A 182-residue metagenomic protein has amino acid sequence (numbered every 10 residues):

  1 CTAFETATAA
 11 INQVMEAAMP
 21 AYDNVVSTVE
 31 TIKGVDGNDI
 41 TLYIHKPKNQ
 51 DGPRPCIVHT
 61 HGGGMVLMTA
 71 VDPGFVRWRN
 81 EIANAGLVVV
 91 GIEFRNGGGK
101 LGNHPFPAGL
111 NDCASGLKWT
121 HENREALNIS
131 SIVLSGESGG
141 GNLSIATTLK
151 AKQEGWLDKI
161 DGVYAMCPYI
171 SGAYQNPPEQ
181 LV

Functional and structural regions predicted by a protein language model:
C1-I44: A glycine/proline-hinged amphipathic helix-loop "lid/cap" segment that gates access to hydrophobic ligand pockets
L42, P53-G64: Short beta-strand element of the alpha/beta-hydrolase
H59-L67, V89, W119: Serine-hydrolase catalytic-loop signature spanning alpha/beta hydrolases and amidase-signature enzymes
G64, F94-G98, I170: Alpha/beta-hydrolase active-site loop signature
A70, G74, W78-E81, V90-S131: Catalytic nucleophile-loop/oxyanion-hole region of alpha/beta-hydrolase and closely related hydrolase-like folds
L134-G136, M166: Short beta-strand immediately N-terminal to the catalytic nucleophile in serine-hydrolase-like folds
G136, G140, S144: Gly/Ala-rich beta-loop-alpha elbow adjacent to hydrolase catalytic centers
A146-V182: Hydrolase active-site cap/lid region
